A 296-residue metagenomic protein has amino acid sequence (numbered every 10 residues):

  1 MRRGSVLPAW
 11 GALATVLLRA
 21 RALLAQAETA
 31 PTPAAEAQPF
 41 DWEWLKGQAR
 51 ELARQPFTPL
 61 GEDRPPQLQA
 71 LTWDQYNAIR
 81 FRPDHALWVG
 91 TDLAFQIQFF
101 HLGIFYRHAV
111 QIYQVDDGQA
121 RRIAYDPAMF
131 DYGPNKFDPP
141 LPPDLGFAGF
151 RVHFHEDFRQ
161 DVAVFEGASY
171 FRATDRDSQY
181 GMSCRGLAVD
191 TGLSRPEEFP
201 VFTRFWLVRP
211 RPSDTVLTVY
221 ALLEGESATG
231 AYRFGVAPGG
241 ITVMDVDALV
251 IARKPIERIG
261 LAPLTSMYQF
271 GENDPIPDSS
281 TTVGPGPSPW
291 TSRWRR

Functional and structural regions predicted by a protein language model:
M1-A25: N-terminal export signals
L17-T58: C-terminal segment of N-terminal export signals and the immediately downstream linker at the start of the mature
A53-L193: Solvent-exposed N-terminal domain segments of exported/luminal and surface proteins
H101-G103, G235-I241: Short, solvent-exposed beta-strand/turn "edge" segments of beta-rich domains on protein surfaces
A124-D126, Y232, R258-A262: Short, solvent-exposed loop/turn and secondary-structure capping segments
P134-D214, L222-G225, D247-R296: Beta-strand/loop-rich accessory regions of lumenal/periplasmic or secreted enzymes, predominantly carbohydrate-active
G225-R233: Low-complexity, acidic Ser/Thr/Pro/Gly-rich terminal tails and inter-domain linkers that flank the onset of structured
